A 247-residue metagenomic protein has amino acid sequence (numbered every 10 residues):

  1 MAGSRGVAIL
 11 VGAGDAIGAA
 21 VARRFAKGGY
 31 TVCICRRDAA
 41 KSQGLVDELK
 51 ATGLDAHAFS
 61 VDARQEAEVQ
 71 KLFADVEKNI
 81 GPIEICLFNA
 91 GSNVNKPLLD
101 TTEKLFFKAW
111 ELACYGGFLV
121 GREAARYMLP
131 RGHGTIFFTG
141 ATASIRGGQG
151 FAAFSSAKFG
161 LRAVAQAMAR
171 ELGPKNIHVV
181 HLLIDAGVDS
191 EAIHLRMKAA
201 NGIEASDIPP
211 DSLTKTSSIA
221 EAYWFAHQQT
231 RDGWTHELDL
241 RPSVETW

Functional and structural regions predicted by a protein language model:
R5-G6, D55, P82-I83, P97 (+2 more regions): Active-site loop of short-chain dehydrogenase/reductase
G14-D15: Conserved glycine-rich cofactor-binding loop
Y30-G44: Conserved glycine-rich Rossmann-like NAD(P)H-binding loop of the short-chain dehydrogenase/reductase
A51-A67: Rossmann-fold cofactor-recognition segment
P97-L98, L105-W110: Substrate-binding pocket helix/loop in short-chain dehydrogenase/reductase
T135-G160, Q166, R170-G173, V188: Catalytic loop of short-chain dehydrogenase/reductase
P174-I177, H181-A186, N201-W247: C-terminal helical subdomain
